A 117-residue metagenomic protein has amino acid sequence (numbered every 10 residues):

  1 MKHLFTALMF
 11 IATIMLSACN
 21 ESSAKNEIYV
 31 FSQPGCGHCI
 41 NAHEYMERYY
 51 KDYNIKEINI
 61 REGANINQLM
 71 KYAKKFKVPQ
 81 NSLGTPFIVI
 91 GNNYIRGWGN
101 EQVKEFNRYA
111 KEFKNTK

Functional and structural regions predicted by a protein language model:
M1-A7: Positively charged n-region of N-terminal signal peptides that target proteins for export
M15-A18: C-terminal motif of bacterial Sec signal peptides marking the signal peptidase cleavage site
E21-K56: Local sequence-structure signature of Cys/Sec-based thiol-disulfide redox active-site neighborhoods
P34-G37, I60-N65, N93-R96, E101: Solvent-exposed loop/turn segments at secondary-structure junctions within structured extracellular/periplasmic domains
N54-K71: Thiol-based oxidoreductase modules, predominantly thioredoxin-like and allied folds used for disulfide exchange
M70-G91, G99: Structural micro-motif
V89-K117: Non-catalytic, surface beta->alpha helical segment in thiol-disulfide oxidoreductase systems
